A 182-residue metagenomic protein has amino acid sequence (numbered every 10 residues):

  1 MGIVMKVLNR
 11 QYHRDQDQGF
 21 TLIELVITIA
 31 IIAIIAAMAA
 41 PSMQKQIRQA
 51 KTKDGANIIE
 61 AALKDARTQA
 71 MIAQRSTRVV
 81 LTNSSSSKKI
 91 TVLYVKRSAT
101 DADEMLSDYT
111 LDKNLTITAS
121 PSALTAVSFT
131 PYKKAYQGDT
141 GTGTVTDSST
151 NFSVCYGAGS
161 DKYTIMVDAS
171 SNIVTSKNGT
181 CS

Functional and structural regions predicted by a protein language model:
M1-F20, V174: N-terminal leader/signal peptides at the extreme start of proteins
G2, V145-S182: Short, surface-exposed interaction loops/tails
L8-Q11, L25, Q46, A50: Amphipathic alpha-helical segments that mediate coupling or scaffolding at interfaces
D17-G19, I32, Q49-A50, S76: A short, glycine- and basic residue-enriched loop/turn that sits immediately adjacent to a domain's principal
L25-S42: Alpha-helical hydrophobic helix detector
K45-R78: Membrane-proximal N-terminal amphipathic helix
S76-D139, M166, S170, V174-S182: Type IV pilin-like appendage domain
V127-G157: Low-complexity, acidic interaction segments enriched in glycine
